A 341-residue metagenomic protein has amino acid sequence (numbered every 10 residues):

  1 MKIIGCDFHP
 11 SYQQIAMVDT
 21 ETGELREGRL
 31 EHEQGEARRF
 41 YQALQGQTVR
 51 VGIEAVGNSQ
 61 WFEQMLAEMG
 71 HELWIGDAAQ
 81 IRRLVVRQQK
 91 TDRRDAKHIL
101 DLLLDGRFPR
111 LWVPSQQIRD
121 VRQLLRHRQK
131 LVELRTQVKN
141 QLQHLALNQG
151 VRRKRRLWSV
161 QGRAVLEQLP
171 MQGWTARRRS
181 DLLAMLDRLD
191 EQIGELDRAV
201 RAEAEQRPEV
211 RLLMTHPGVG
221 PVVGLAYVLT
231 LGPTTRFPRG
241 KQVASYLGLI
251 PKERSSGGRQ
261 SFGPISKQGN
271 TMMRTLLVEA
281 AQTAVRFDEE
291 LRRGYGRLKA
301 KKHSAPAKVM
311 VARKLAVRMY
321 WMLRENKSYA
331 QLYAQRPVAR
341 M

Functional and structural regions predicted by a protein language model:
M1-M341: A detector of single, family-specific signature residues that are central to catalytic or substrate-handling motifs
